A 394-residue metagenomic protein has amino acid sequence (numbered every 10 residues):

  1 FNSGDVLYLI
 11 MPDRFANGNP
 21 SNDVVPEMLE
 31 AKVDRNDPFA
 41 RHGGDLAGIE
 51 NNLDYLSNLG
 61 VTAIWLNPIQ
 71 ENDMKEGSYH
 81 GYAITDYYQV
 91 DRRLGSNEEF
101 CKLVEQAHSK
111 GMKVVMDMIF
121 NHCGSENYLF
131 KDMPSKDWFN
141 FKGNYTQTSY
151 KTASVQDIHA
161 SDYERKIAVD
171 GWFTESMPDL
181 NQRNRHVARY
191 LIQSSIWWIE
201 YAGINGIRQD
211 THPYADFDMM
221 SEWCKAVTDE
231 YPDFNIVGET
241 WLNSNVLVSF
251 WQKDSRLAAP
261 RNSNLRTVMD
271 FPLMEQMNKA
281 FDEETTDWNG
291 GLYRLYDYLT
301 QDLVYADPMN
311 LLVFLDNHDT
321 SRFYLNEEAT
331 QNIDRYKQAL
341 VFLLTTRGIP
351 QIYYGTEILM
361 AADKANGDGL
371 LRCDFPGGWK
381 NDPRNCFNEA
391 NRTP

Functional and structural regions predicted by a protein language model:
F1-D5, D13-A202, M220-E230, V246-L247 (+3 more regions): Substrate-binding/active-site clefts of carbohydrate-active enzymes
F1-L9, A16-N17, V25-E27, G44-T62 (+3 more regions): Carbohydrate-interacting/catalytic domains
V6-Y8, I64-L66, V114-M116, I207 (+4 more regions): Hydrophobic faces of well-ordered beta-strands that scaffold small-molecule active sites in alpha/beta enzyme cores
M11-R14, Q70, D91-L94, F120 (+5 more regions): Short, flexible loop/turn elements at secondary-structure junctions
G48-N51, E98-K102, Y190, Y214-E222 (+4 more regions): Generic recognition of stable, solvent-exposed alpha-helical segments in well-folded globular domains
H108, H122, N127-F130, S194-I196 (+5 more regions): Active-site-proximal helices and loops of the catalytic beta/alpha 8
S176, Y305-Q331: Active-site clefts of carbohydrate-active enzymes
